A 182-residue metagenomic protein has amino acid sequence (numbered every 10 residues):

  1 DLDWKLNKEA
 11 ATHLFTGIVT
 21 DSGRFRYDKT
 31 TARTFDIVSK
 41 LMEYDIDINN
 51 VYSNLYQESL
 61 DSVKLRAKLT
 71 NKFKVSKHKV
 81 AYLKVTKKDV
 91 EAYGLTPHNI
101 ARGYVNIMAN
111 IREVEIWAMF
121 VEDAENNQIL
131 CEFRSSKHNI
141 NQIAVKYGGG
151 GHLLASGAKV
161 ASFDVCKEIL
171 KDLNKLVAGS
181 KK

Functional and structural regions predicted by a protein language model:
D1-G17: A short, charged helix-loop
L14-F15, T20-K181: Hydrophobic helix-and-loop "lid/oligomerization" segment in the mid-to-C-terminal part of catalytic domains
